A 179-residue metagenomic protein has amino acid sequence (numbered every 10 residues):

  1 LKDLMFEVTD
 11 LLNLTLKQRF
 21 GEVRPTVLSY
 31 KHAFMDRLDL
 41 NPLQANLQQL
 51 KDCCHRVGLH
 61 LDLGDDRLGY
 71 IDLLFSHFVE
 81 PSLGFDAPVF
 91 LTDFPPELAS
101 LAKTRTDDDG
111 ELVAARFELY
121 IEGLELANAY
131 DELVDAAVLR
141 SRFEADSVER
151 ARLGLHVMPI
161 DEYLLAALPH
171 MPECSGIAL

Functional and structural regions predicted by a protein language model:
L1-K2, F20: Short, polar/flexible loop-turn hinges at active-site or ligand-entry regions and domain interfaces
K2-L12, M35-L179: A translation/RNA-centric and nucleic-acid-associated enzymatic feature enriched in Class II aminoacyl-tRNA synthetases
L14-R24: Flexible helix-coil linker/hinge segments at domain or subdomain boundaries
E22-N41: Short, conserved secondary-structure transition motifs
